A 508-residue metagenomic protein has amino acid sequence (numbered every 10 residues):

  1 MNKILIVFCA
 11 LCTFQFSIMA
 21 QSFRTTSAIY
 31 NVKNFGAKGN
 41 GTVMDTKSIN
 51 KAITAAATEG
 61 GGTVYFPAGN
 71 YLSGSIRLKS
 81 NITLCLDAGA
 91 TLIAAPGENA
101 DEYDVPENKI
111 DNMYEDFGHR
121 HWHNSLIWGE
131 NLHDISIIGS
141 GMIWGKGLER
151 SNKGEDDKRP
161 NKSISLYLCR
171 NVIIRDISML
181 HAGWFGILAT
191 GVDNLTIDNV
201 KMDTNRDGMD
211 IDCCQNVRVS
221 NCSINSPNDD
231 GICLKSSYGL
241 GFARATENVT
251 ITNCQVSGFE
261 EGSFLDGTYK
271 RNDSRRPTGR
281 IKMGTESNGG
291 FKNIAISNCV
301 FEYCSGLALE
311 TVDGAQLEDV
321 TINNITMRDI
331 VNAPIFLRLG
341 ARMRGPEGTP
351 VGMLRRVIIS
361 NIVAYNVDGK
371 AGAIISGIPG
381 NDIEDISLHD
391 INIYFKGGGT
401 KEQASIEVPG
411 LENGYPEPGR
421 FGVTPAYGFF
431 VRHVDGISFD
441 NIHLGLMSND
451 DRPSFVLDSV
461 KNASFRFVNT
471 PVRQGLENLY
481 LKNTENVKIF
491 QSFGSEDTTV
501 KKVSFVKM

Functional and structural regions predicted by a protein language model:
I4-F14: Sec-dependent N-terminal signal peptides
C12, S17-M508: Extracellular/periplasmic carbohydrate-active domains that bind, remodel, or depolymerize complex polysaccharides
